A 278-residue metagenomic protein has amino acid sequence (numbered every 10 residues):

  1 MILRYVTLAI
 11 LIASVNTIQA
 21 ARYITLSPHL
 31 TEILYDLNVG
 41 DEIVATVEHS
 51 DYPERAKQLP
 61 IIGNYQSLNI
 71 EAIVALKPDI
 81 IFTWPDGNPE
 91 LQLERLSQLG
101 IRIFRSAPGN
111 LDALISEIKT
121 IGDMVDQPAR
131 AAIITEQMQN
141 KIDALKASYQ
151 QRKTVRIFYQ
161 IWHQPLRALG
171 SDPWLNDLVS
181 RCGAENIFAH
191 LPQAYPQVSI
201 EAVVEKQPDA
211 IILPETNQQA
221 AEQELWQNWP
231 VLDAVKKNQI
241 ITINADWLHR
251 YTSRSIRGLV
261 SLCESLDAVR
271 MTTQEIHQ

Functional and structural regions predicted by a protein language model:
I2-S14: Sec-dependent N-terminal signal peptides
N16-A20: Sec/Tat signal peptide C-region and signal peptidase I cleavage site
A21-L76, I80-G87, I187: A short, structured surface patch at a secondary-structure boundary
A21-R22, L68, A113-D123, A132 (+1 more regions): Structured C-terminal subdomain patch of bacterial secreted/periplasmic proteins
R22-L34, A129-C182, H277: Basic- and aromatic-lined ligand-binding clefts that recognize polyanionic substrates
V47, D172-Y195, I241-T242: His/Asp/Glu-enriched short active-site or ligand-binding loop at hydrolase and phosphoryl-transfer sites
Y52, N88-L93, S97-T120, M124 (+1 more regions): Flexible loop/hinge segments that line or gate small-molecule binding clefts
I70-K77, L99, V198-Q207: Short helices/loops that flank or line small-molecule/ion binding pockets
